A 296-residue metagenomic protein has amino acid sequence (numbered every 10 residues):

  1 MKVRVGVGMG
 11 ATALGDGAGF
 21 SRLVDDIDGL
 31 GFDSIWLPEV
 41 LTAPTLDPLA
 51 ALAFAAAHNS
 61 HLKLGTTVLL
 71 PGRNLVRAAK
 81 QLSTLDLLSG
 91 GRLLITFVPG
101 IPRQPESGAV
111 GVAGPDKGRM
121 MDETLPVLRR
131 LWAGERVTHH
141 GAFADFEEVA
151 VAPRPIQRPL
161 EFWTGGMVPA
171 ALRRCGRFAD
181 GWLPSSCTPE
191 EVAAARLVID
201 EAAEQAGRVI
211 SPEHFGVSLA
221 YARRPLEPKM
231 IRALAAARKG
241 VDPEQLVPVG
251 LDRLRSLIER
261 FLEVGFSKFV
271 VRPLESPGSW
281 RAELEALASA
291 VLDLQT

Functional and structural regions predicted by a protein language model:
M1-T296: Active-site-adjacent structural elements that line small-molecule/cofactor binding pockets in enzymes
